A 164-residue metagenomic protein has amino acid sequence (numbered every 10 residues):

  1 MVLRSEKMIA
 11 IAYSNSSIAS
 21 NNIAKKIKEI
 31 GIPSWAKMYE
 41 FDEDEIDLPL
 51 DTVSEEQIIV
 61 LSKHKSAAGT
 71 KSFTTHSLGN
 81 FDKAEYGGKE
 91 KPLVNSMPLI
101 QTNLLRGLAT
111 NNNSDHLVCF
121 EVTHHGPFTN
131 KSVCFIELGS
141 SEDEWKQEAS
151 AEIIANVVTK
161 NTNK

Functional and structural regions predicted by a protein language model:
M1-H124, F128, S141-E142, E148-E152 (+1 more regions): N-terminal catalytic or cofactor-binding beta/alpha core of small enzyme domains
